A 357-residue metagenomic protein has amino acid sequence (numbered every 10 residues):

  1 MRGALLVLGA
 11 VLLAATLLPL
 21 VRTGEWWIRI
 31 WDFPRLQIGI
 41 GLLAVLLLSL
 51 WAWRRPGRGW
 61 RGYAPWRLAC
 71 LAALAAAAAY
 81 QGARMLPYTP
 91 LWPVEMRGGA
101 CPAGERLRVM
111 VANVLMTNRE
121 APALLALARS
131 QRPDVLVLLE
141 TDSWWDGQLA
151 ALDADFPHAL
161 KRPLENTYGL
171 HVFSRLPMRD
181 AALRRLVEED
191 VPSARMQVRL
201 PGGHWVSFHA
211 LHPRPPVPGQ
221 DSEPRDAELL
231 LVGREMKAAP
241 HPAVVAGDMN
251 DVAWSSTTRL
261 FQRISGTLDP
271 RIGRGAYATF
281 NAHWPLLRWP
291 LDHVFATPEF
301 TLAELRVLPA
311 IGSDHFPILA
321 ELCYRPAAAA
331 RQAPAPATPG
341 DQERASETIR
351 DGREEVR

Functional and structural regions predicted by a protein language model:
M1, A14-L17, A75-G82: Sec-dependent N-terminal signal peptides of Gram-negative exported proteins
M1-V7, W51, R55-P65, A330-T338 (+1 more regions): Short, low-complexity, intrinsically disordered N-terminal peptides in bacterial proteins
R2-W53: Membrane-embedded alpha-helical segments of integral membrane proteins
A10-A14, R97, Q197, E321: Structured catalytic cores of enzymes that bind and process phosphorylated ligands/cofactors
A10-L13, T23, A78, E228 (+2 more regions): Alpha-helical structural motif
W51-S130: N-terminal signal-anchor transmembrane helix
E105, V109-M110, L115-S130, V135-R357: Soluble catalytic domains of enzymes that build or remodel membrane lipids, polysaccharides, and related
